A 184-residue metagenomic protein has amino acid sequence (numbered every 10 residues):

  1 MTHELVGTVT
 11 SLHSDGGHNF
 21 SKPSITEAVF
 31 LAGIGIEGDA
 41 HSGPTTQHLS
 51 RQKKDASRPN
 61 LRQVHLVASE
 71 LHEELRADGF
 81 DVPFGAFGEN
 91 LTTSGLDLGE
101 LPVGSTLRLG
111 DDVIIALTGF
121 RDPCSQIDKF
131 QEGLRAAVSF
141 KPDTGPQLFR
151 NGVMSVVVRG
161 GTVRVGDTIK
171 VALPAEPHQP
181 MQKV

Functional and structural regions predicted by a protein language model:
M1-V184: Metal-cofactor-dependent catalytic cores
